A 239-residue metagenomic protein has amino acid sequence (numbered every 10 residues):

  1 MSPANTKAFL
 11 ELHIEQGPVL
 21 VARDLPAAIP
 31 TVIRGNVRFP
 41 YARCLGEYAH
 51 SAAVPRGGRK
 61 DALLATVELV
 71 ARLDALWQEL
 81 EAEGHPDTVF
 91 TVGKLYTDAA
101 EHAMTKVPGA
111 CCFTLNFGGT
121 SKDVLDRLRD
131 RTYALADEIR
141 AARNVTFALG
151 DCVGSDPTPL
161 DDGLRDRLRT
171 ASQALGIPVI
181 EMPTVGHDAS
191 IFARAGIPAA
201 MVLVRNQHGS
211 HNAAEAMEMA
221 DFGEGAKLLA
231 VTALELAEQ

Functional and structural regions predicted by a protein language model:
M1, H85-T88, C152, I180-V185: Short catalytic/ligand-gating loop segments at beta-alpha or beta-beta junctions within enzyme catalytic domains
M1-D123: Midchain, well-structured core segments that form catalytic/ion-binding scaffolds
E15, R72-L80, G118, L135-A142 (+4 more regions): Change "in soluble alpha/beta enzymes" to "in soluble alpha/beta proteins
P40-Y41, L63-D74, Y133, R169 (+3 more regions): Predominant activation on well-ordered alpha-helical scaffold segments within soluble catalytic domains
L45-S51, L175, Q207-H211: Glycine/charged-rich beta-loop-alpha catalytic/anionic-binding loops adjacent to active sites
V89-A100, T114-T120, T146-R165, S190: A short beta-alpha structural unit
R127-A136: Short amphipathic alpha-helices in soluble, non-transmembrane regions that often serve as interface/regulatory elements
P178-V231: Zn-dependent metallopeptidase/amidohydrolase metal-coordination segment
